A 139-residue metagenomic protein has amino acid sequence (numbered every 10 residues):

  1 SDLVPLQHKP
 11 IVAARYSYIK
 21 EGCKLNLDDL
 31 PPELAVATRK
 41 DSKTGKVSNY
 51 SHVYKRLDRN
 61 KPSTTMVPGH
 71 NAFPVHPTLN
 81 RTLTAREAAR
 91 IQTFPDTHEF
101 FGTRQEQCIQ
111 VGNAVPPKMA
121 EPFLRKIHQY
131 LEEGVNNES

Functional and structural regions predicted by a protein language model:
S1-S139: C-terminal target-recognition/interaction regions appended to catalytic cores
